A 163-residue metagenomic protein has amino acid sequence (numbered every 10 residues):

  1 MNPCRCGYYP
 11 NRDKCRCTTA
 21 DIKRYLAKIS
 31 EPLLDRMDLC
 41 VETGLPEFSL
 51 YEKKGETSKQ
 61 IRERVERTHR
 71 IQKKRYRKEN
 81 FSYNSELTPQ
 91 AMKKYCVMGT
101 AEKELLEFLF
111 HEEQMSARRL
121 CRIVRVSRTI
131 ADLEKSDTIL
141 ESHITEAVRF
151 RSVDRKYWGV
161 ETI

Functional and structural regions predicted by a protein language model:
M1-T162: Basic, amphipathic alpha-helical bundle interface domains used for macromolecular binding and assembly
